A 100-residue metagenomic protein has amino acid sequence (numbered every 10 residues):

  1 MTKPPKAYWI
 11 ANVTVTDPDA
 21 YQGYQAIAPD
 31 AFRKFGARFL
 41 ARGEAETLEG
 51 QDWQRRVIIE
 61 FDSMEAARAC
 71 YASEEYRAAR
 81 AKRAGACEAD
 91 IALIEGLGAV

Functional and structural regions predicted by a protein language model:
M1-R56, F61-A72, E95-V100: Short S/T/G/P-rich N-terminal loop/turn motif that feeds into the first structured element of a domain
R68, Y76-A92: C-terminal structural segments of small proteins and small subunits
